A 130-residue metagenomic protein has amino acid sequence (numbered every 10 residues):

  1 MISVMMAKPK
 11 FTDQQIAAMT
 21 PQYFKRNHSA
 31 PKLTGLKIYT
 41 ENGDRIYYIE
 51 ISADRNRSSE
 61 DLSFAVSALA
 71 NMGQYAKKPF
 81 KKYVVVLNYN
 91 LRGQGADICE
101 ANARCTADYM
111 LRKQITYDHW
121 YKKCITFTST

Functional and structural regions predicted by a protein language model:
M1-A7: Hydrophobic h-region of N-terminal signal peptides that target proteins for export in Gram-negative bacteria
S3, P31-T34, S67: Intrinsic-disorder/low-complexity peptide segments enriched for small residues
K8-D54, K78-T130: Polar/charged, Gly/Pro-rich intrinsically disordered segments
S59-P79: Short, non-transmembrane amphipathic alpha-helical segments
